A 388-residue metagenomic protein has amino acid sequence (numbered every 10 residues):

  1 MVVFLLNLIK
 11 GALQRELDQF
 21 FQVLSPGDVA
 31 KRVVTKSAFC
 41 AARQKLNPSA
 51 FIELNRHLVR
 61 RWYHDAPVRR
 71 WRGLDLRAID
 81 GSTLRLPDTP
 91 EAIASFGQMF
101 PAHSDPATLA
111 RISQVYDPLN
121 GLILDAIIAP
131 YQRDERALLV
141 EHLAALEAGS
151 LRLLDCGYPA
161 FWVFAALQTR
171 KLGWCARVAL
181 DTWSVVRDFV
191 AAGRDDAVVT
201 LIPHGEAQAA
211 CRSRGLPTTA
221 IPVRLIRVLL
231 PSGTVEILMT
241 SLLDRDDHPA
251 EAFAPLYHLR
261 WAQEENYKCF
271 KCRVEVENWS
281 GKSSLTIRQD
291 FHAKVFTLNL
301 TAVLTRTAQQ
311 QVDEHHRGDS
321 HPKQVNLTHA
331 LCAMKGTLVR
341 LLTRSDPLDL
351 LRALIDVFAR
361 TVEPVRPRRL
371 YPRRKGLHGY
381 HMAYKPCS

Functional and structural regions predicted by a protein language model:
M1-L17, R32, R43-L46, E53-N55 (+3 more regions): Single, function-defining residue in the core of a domain
D18-L24: Short alpha-helical "recognition helix" segments of helix-turn-helix
Q22, P67, A250-E251: Short hydrophobic/aromatic segments of transmembrane alpha-helices and their interfaces
L24-C40: Short, basic interhelical loop/turn and adjoining N-cap of the next helix at nucleic-acid- or acidic-partner-contacting
P26-G27, L46-S49, R61, V276: A short structural micro-motif
V59-P67, A137: A short, well-structured juxtamembrane/interface segment
R70: P-loop NTPase switch module centered on the Walker A-proximal segment
